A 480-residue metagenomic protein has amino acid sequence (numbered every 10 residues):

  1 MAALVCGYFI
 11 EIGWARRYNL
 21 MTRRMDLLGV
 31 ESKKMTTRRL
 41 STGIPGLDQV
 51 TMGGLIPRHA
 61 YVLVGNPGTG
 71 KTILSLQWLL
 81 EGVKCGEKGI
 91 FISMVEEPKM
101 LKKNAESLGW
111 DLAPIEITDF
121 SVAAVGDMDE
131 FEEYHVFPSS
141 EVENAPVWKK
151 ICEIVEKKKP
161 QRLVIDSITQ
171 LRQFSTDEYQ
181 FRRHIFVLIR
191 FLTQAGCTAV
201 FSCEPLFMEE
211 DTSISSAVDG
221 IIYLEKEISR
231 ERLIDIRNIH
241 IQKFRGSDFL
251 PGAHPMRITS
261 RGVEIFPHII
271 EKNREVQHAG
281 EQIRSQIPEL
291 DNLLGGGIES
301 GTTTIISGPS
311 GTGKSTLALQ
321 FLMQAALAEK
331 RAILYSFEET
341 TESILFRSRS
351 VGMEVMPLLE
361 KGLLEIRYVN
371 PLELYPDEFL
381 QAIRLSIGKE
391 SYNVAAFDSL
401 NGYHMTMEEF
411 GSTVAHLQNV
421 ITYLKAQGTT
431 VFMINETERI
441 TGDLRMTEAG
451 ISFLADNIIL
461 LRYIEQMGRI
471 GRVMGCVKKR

Functional and structural regions predicted by a protein language model:
Y8, R17-N19, D26: Short, positively charged and aromatic/hydrophobic N-terminal segments
E31-R38, G126, S140, K158 (+4 more regions): Conserved P-loop NTPase
I44-G54, I287-G297: Pre-Walker A adenine-sensing motif
G54-I115, L294-E354: Walker A/P-loop NTP-binding active-site region of P-loop NTPases, recognizing the glycine-rich GxxxxGKT/S
Y61, S139-A217, I221, Y375-L454 (+2 more regions): P-loop NTPase motor core
E87-Q173, K330, L334-E408: Conserved inter-motif catalytic segment of the P-loop NTP-binding fold
V95-K99, S107, S121-V125, T169-L171 (+13 more regions): Conserved nucleotide-binding/hydrolysis micro-motifs of P-loop NTPases
